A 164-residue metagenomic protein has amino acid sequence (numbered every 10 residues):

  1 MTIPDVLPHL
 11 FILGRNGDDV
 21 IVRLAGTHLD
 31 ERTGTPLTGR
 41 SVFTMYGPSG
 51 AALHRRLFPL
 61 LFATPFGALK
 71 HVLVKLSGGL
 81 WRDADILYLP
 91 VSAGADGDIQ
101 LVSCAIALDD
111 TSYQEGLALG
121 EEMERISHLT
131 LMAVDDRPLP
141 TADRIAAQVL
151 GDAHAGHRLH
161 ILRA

Functional and structural regions predicted by a protein language model:
M1-R125, A164: Sensory/regulatory domains in signal-transduction proteins
L129-M132, D136-R163: Short hydrophobic short-linear motifs embedded in intrinsically disordered terminal tails or helical linkers
